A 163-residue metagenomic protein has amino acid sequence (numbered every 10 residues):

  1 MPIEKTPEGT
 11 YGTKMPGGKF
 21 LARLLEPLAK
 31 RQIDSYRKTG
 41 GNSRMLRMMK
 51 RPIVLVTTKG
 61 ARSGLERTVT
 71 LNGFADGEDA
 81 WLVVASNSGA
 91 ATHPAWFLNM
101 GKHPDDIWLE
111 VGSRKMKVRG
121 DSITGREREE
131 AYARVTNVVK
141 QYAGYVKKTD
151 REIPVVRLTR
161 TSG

Functional and structural regions predicted by a protein language model:
M1-L46: Extreme N-terminal tail/first-helix region
E8, N87-Q141, K148-E152: Short, structured beta-strand-loop surface elements
R47, A75, K148-T149: Extracellular/periplasmic catalytic domains that process cell-envelope and extracellular macromolecules
R47-P52, E152: A short, polar/charged loop/turn motif at coil->beta-strand junctions and beta-hairpin connectors
R51-S86: Short beta-strand segments
T57-A61, E110, T159: A generic structural motif
D76-D79, R114, G163: Short strand-connecting beta-turns/loops that link adjacent beta-strands
K147-G163: Charged phosphate-binding loop/patch that engages nucleotide di/tri-phosphates or the phosphate backbone of nucleic
